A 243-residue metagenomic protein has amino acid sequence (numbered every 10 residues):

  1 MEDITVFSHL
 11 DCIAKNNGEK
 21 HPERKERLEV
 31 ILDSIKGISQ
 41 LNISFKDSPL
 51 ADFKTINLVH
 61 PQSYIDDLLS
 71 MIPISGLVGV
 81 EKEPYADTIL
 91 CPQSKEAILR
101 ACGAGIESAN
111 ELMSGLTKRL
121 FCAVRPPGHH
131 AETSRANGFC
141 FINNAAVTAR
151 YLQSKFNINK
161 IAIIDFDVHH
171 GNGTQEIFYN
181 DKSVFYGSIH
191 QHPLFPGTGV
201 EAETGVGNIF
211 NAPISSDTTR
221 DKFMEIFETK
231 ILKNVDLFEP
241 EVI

Functional and structural regions predicted by a protein language model:
M1-I243: HDAC/HDAC-like amidohydrolase catalytic core signature
